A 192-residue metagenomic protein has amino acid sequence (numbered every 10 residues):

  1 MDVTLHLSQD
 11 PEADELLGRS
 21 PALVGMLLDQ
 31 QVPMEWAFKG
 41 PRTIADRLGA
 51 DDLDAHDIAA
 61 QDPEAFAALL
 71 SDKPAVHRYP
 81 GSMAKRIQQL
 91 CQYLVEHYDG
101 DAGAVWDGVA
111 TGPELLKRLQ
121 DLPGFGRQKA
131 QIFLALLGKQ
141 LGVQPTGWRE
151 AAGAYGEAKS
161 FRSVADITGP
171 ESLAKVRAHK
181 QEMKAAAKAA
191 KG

Functional and structural regions predicted by a protein language model:
M1-D14, G112-Q120, R127-G192: C-terminal accessory module of base-excision DNA glycosylases/AP lyases that mediates lesion recognition and DNA
R19-V24, W36-G40, M83-R86, K129 (+1 more regions): Residue-level detector of well-ordered alpha-helical segments, enriched for hydrophobic/aromatic packing positions
S20, W36-D51, A55, A68: A positional/architectural concept
L23-L27, Q31: Short, aromatic/basic-rich helix-turn unit that serves as a nucleic-acid recognition element
Q30-K39, L94-G100, G142-Q144: Short helix-capping/linker segments at secondary-structure and domain boundaries
T43-I44, Q61, L90, G108 (+2 more regions): Short acidic/histidine-centered micro-motifs embedded in hydrophobic/aromatic stretches that mark compact functional
G49-Q120: Alpha-helical ds-nucleic-acid-binding substructure associated with the helix-hairpin-helix region of base-excision DNA
